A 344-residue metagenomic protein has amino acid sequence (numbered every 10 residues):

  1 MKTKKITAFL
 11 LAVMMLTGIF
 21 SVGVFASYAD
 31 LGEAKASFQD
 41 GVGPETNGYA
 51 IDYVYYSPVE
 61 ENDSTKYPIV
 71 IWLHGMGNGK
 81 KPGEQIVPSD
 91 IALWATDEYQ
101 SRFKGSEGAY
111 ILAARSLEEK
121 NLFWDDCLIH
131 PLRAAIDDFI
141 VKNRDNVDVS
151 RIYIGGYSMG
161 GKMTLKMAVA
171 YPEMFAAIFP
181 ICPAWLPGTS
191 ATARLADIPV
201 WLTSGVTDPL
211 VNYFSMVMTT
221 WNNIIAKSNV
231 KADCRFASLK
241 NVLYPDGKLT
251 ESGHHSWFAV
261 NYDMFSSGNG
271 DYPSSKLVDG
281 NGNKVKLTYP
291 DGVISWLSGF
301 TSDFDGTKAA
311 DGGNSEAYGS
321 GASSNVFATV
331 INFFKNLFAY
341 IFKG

Functional and structural regions predicted by a protein language model:
K5-V24: Sec-dependent N-terminal signal peptides of Gram-positive bacterial secreted proteins and lipoproteins
G23-I69, G155-Y157, K162, M167 (+7 more regions): A domain-start/cap signature at the N-terminus of enzymes
E60-T65, K120-S158: Gly/Ser-rich "nucleophile elbow"/oxyanion-hole loop immediately N-terminal to the catalytic nucleophile in hydrolases
I69, L73-R133: Active-site machinery of serine-nucleophile hydrolases
L73-K80, S116, I140-V141, Y157-M159 (+6 more regions): Cell-envelope and extracellular/periplasmic
E84-Q85, N212-I224: Short alpha-helix in the alpha/beta-hydrolase fold that links the catalytic acid
S150-R194: Primarily recognizes the serine-hydrolase "nucleophile elbow" in alpha/beta-hydrolase and SGNH/GDSL folds
T203, T207-P209, S215, A226-Y340 (+1 more regions): C-terminal catalytic histidine-bearing segment of alpha/beta-hydrolase fold enzymes
